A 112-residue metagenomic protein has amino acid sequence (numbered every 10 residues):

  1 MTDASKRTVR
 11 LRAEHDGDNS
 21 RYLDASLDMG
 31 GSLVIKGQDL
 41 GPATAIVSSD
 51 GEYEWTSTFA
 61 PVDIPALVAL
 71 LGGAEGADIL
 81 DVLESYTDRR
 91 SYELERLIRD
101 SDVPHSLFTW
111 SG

Functional and structural regions predicted by a protein language model:
M1-V34: Short, charged/polar N-terminal "headpieces" of proteins
G17, G41, D63-P65: Residues that cap or initiate secondary-structure elements
D24, M29-P61: A short, structured beta-strand/loop element
V47-G112: Mixed-charge, Lys/Arg-enriched low-complexity segments
